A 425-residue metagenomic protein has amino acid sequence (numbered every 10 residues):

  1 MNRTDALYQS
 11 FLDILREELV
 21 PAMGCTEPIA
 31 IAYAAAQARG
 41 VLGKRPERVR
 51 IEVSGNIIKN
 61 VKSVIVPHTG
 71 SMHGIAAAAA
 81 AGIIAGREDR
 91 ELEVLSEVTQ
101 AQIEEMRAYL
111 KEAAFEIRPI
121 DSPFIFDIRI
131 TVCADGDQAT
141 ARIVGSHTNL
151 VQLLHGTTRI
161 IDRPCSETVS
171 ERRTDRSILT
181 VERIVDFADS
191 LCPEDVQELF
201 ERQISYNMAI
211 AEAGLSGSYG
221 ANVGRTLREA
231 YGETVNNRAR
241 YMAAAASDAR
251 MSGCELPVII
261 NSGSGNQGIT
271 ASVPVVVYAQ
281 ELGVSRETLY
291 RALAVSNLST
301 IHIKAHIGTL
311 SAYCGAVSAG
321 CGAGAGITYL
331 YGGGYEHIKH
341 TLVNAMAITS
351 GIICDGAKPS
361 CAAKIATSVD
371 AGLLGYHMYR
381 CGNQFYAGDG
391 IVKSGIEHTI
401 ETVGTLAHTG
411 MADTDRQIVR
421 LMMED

Functional and structural regions predicted by a protein language model:
M1-L12, R45-I58, T234-G253, S285-I303 (+1 more regions): Acidic-glycine-rich active-site phosphate/pyrophosphate-binding loop
N2-R3, A22-T26, V53-N60, V64-P67 (+7 more regions): A structural signal for small-residue-enriched, beta-sheet-centric alpha/beta enzyme cores and oligomeric scaffold folds
F11-P21, I57-I65, A249-I260, T300-L310 (+1 more regions): Glycine/charged-rich beta-loop-alpha catalytic/anionic-binding loops adjacent to active sites
P21-Q37, L256-V273, C314-S318: Conserved phosphate/anionic-ligand binding catalytic regions in large, soluble enzymes, centered on
I29-I128, V132: Early transmembrane hairpin of solute transport permeases
A38-V41, P67, Y278-R291, I301-T367 (+1 more regions): Hydrophobic alpha-helical bundle architecture
R45-V49, R90-L95, I117-R118, E194-F200 (+7 more regions): Flexible, glycine/charged-enriched surface loops at secondary-structure junctions
L110-G253, V419-D425: Signature of multi-pass transmembrane helix bundles
